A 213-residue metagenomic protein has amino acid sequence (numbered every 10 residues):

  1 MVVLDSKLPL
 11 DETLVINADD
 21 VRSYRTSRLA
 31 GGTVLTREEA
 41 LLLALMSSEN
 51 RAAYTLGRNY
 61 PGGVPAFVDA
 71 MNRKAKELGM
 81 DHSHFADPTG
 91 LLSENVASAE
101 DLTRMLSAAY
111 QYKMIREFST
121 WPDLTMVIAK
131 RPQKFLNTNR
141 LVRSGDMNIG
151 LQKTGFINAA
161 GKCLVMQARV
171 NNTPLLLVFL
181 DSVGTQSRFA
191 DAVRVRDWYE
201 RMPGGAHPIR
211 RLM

Functional and structural regions predicted by a protein language model:
M1-E100, A109-K113: Active-site-adjacent loops and short helices of periplasmic peptidoglycan-processing enzymes
G63-M213: Penicillin-recognizing serine hydrolase domain
